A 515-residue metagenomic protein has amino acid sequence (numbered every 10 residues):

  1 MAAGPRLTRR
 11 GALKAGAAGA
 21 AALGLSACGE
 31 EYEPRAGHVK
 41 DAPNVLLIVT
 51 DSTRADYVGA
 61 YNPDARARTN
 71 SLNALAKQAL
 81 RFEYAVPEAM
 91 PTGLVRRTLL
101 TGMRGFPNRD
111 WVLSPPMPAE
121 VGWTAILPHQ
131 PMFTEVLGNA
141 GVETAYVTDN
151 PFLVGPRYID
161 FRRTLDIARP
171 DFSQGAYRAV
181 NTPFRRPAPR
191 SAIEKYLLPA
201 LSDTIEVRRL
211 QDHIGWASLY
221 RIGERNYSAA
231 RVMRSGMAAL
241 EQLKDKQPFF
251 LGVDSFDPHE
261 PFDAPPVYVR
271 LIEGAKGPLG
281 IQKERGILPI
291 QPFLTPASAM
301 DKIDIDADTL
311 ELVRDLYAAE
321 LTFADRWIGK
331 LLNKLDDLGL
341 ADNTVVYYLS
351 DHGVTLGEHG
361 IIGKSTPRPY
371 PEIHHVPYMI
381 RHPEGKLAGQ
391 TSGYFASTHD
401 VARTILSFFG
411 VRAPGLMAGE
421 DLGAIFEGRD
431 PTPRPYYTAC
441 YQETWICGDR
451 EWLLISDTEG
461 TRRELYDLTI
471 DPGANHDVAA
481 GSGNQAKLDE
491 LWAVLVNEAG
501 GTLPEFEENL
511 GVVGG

Functional and structural regions predicted by a protein language model:
A3, R9-G515: Catalytic domains that recognize anionic headgroups
